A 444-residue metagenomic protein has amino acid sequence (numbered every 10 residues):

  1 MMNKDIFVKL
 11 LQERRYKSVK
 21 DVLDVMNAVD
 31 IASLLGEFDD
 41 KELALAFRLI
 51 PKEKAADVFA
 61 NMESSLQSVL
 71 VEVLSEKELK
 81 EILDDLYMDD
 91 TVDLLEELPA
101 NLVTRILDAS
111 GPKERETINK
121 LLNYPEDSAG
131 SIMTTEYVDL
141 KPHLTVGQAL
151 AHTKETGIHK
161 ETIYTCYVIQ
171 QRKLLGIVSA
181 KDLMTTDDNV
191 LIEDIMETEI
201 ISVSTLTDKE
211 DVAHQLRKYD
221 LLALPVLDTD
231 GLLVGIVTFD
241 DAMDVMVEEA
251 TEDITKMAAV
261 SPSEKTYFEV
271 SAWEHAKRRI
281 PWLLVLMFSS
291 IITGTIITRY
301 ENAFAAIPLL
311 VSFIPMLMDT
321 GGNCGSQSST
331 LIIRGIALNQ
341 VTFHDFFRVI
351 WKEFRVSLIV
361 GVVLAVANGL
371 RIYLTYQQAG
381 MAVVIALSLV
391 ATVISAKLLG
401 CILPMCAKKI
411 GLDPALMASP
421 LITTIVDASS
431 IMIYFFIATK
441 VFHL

Functional and structural regions predicted by a protein language model:
M1-S261: Hydrophobic packing positions in regular secondary-structure scaffolds
A44, I431-M432: Generic intrinsically disordered, low-complexity segments enriched for polar/acidic and small residues
A250-S395, I402-I425, I433-L444: Alpha-helical transmembrane segments and their membrane-interface boundaries that form or gate the permeation pathway
